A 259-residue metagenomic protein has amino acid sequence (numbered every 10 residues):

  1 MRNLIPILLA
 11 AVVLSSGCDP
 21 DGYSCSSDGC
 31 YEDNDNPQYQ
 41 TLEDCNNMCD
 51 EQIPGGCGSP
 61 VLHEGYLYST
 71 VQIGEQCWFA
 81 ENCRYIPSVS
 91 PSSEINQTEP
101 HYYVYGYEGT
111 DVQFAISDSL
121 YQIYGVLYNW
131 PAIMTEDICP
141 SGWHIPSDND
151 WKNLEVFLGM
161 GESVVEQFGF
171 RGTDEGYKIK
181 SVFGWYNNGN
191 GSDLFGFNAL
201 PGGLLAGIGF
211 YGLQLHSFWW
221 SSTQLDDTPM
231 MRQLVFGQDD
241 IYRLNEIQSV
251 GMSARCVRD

Functional and structural regions predicted by a protein language model:
L4-L14: Sec-dependent N-terminal signal peptides
V13-Y31, N47, E51-V61: Bacterial Sec-dependent N-terminal signal peptides
Y31-Q40: A short, exposed loop/beta-hairpin motif centered on an aromatic-Gly-Thr core
Y39-Q40, C45-M48: Short, Lys/Arg-enriched alpha-helical microdomains
I53-D259: Conserved positions within compact, well-structured domain cores
